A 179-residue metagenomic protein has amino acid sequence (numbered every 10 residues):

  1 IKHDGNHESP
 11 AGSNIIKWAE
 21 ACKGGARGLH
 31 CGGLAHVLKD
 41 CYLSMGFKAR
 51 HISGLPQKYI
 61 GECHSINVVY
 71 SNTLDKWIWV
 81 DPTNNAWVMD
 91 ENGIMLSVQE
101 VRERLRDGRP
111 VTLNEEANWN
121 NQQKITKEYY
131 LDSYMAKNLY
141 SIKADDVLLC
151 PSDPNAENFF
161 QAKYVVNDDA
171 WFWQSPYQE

Functional and structural regions predicted by a protein language model:
I1-G5, L38, M45, Y70-S71: Sec/Tat-exported extracytoplasmic proteins
I1-L29: Secondary-structure boundary elements
H3, E62-H64: Histidine-centered active-site/metal-ligand motif
D4, P56, N84: Short, glycine/serine-rich, charged loops/turns that create anion-binding and catalytic segments at active sites
S9-P10, G54, P82: Short acidic alpha-helical/loop segments enriched in Asp/Glu that coordinate divalent cations
K17, A49-I60: Catalytic cysteine-centered active-site loop
G24-S53, N67: Cysteine-centered nucleophilic/redox motifs
S44, Y59-G61, Y70, L74-E179: His-Asp-centered catalytic microenvironments across diverse enzyme cores, prominently the transglutaminase-like
